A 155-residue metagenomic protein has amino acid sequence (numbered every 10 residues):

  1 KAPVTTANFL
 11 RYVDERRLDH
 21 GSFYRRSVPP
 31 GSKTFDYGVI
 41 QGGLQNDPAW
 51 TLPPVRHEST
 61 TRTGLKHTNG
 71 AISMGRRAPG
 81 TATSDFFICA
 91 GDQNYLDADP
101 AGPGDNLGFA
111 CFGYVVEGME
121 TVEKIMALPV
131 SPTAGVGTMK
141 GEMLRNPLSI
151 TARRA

Functional and structural regions predicted by a protein language model:
K1-A155: Cyclophilin-like peptidyl-prolyl cis-trans isomerases
